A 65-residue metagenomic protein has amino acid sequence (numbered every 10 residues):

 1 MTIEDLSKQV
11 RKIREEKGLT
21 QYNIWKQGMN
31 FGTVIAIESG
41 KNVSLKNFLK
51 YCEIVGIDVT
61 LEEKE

Functional and structural regions predicted by a protein language model:
M1-E16: A short, Lys/Arg-rich alpha-helix, primarily the initiator
V10, T20-Q21, L45-F48: Helix-turn-helix DNA-binding elements, focusing on the entry/boundary residues of the two helices that contact DNA
R14, I24-W25, C52: The alpha-helix within a helix-turn-helix
G18-I35: Short alpha-helical DNA-recognition segment
N42: DNA-recognition element of transcription regulators
K46-E62: DNA major-groove recognition helix of helix-turn-helix/homeodomain DNA-binding modules
